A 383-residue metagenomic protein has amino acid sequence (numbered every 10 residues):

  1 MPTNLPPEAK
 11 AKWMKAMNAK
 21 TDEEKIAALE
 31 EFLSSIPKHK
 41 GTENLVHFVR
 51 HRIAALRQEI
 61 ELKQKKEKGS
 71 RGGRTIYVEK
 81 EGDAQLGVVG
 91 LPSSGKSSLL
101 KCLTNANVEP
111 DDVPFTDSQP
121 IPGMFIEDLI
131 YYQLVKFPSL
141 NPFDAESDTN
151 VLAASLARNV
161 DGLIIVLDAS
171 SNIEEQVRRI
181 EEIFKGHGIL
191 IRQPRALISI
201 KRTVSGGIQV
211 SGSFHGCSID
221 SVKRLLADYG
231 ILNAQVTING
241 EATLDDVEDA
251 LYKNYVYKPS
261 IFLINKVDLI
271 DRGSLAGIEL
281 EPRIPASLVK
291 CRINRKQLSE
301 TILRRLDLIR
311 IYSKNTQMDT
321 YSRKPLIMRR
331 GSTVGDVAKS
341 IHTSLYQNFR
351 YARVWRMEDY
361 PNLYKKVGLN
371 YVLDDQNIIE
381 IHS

Functional and structural regions predicted by a protein language model:
P2-V204, V210-G216: Conserved G1/Walker A P-loop phosphate-binding module
K20-E23, E30-N44, F48-Q85, V89 (+2 more regions): C-terminal-of-GTPase-core extension/linker across diverse P-loop GTPases
